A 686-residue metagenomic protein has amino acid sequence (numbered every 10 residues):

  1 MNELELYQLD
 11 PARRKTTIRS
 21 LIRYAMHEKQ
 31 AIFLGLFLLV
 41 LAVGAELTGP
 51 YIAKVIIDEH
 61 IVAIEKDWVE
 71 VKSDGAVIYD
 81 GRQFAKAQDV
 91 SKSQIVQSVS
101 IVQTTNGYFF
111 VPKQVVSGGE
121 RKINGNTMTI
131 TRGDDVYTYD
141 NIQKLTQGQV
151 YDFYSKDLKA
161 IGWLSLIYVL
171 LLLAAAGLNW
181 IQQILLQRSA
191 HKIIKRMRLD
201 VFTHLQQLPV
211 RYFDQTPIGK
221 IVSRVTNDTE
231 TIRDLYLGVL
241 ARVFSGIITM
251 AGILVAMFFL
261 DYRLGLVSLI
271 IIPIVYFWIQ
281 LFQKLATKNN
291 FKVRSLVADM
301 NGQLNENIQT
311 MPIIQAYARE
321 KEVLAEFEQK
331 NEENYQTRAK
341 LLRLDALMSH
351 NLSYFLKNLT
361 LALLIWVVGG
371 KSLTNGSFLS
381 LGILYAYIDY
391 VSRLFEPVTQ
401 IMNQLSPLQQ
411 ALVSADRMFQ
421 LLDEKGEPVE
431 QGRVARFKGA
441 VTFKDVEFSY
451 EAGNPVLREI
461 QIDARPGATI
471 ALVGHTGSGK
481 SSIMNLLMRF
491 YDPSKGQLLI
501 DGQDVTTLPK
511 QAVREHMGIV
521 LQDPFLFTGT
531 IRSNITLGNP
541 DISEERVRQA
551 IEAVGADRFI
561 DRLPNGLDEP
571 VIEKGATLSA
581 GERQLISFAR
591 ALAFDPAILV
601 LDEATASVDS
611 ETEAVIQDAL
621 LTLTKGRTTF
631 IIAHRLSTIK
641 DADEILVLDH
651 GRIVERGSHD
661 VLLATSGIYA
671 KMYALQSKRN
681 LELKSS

Functional and structural regions predicted by a protein language model:
M1-G49, V55, E59-I167, Q182-L186 (+7 more regions): Membrane-integrated ABC transporters
L6-R14, A45-I61, L171-D214, I218 (+10 more regions): Juxtamembrane helix-loop junctions of ABC transporter transmembrane domains
R13, I32, W68-V71, A435-S686: ABC-type nucleotide-binding domain
I142-G148, I167, L171-L178, A241-Q283 (+1 more regions): A hydrophobic transmembrane-helix motif
L205, F327, M418, F443-D445: Conserved catalytic Walker-motif region of ABC-type ATPase nucleotide-binding domains
V210, I313, E424-E427, V547 (+1 more regions): Hydrophobic patch in the ABC ATPase nucleotide-binding domain
V210-R211, N227-Y236, L240, I248 (+5 more regions): An intracellular "coupling" helix at the cytosolic face of ABC transporter transmembrane type-1 domains
R319, S353, R393-L421: Cytosolic ends of transmembrane helices, especially the final helix of ABC transmembrane type-1 domains
